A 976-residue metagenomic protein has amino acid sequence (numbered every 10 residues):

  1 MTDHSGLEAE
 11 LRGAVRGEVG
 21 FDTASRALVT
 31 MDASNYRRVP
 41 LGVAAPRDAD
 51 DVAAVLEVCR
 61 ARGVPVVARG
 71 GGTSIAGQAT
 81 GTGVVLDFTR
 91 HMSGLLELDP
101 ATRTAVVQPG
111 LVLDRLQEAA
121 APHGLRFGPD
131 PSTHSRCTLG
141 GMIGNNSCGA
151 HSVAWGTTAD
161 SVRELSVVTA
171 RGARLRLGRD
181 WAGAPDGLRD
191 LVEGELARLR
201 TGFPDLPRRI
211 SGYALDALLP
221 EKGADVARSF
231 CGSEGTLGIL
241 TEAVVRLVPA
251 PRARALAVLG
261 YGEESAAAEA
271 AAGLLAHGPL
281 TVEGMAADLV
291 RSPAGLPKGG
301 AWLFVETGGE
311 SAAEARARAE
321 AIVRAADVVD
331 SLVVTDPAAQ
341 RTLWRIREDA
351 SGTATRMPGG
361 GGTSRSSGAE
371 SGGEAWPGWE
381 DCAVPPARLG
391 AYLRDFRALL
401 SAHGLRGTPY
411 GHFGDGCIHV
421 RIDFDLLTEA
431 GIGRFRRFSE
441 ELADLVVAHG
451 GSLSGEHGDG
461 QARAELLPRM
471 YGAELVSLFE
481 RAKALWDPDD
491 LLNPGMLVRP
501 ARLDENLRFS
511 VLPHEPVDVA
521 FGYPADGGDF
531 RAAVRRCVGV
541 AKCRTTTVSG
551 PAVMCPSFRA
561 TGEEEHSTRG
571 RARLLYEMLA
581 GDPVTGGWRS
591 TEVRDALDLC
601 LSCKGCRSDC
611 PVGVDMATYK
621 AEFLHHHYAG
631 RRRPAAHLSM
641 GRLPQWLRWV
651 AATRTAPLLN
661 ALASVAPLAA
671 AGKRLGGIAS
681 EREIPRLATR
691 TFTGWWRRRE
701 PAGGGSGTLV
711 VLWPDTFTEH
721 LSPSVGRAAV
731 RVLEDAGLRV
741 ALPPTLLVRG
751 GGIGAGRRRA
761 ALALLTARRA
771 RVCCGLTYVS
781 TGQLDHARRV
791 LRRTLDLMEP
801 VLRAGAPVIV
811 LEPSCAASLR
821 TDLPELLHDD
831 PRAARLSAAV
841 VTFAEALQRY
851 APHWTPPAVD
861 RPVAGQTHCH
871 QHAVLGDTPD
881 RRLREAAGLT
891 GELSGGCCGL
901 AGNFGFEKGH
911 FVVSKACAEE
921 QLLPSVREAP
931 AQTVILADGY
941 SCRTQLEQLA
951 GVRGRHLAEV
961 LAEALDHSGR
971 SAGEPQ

Functional and structural regions predicted by a protein language model:
M1-R60, G71-R103, W155, T236 (+6 more regions): N-terminal flexible segment immediately upstream of the FAD-binding catalytic core in FAD-dependent oxidoreductases
S25, I75-G77, T133-L139, S211-A214 (+15 more regions): A glycine-rich phosphate-binding loop feature that marks nucleotide/adenosyl-phosphate handling sites
L95-L98, A105-A271, L491-V498, L503-G528: FAD-binding subdomain of flavoenzyme oxidoreductases
L218-L237, A255, G262-H277, L389 (+7 more regions): Long hydrophobic segments that form regular secondary structure
A243, V248-A250, A268-A271, L275-G362 (+6 more regions): Terminal amphipathic helices with adjacent charged low-complexity linkers/tails
R291-G299, R341-A350, H419-R434, R463-V476 (+7 more regions): Short glycine/threonine-rich loop-to-helix capping motif typified by GTGT followed within a few residues by an Asp-Pro
G368, A448-S452, G460-L599, T618 (+1 more regions): Ferredoxin-type iron-sulfur electron-transfer modules and their immediate structural context
D487, P494, A617-Q976: Iron-sulfur cluster-binding electron-transfer modules in prokaryotic oxidoreductases
